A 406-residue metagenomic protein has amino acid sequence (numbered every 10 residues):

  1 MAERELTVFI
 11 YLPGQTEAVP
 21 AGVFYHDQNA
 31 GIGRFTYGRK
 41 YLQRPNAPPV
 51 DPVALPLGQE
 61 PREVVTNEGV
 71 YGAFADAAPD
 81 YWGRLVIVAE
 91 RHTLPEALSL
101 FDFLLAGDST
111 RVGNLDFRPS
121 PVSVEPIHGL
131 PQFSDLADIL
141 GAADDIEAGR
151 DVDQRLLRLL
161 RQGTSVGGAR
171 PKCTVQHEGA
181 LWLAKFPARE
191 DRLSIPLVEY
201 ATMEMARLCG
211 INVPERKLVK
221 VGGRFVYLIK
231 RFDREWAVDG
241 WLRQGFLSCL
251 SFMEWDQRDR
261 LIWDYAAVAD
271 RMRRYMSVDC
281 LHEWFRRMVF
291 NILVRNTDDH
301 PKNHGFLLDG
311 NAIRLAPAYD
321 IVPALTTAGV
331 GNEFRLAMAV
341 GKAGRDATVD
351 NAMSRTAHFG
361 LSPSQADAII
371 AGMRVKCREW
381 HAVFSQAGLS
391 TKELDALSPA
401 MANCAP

Functional and structural regions predicted by a protein language model:
M1-P406: Phosphate/dinucleotide-binding and metal-coordinating scaffold of catalytic cores in nucleotide-dependent enzymes
